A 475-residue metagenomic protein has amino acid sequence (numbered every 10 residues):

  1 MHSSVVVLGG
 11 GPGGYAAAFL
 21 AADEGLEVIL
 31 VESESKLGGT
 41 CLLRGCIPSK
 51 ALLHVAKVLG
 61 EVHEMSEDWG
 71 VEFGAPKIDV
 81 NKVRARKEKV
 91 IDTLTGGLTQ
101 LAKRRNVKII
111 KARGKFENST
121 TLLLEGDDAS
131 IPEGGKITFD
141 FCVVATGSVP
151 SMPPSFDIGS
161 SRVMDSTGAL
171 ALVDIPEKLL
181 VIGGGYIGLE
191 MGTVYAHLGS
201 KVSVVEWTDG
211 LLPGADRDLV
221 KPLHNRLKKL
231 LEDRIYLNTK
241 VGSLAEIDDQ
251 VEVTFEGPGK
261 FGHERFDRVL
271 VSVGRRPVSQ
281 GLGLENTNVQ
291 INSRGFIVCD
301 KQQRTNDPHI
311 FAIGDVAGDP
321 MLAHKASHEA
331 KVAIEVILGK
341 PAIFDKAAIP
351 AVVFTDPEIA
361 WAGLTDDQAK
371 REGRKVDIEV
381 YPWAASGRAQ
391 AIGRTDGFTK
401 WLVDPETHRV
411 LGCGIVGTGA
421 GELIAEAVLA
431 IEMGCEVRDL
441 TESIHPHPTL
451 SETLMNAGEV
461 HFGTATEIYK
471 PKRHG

Functional and structural regions predicted by a protein language model:
H2-S3, F19-I175, T208-L212, D216-K221 (+5 more regions): Glycine-rich flavin
S4, L26-E27, E177-K178, H309 (+1 more regions): Residues that mark the start of a beta-strand
V6-L8, G114, K136-G147, V181-I182 (+2 more regions): Short hydrophobic core segments
L8-G13, A17, A22-E34, T40 (+5 more regions): Flexible, glycine-rich terminal cap/loop adjacent to redox cofactors in electron-transfer oxidoreductases
G9-P12, I182-G185, D315: Glycine-rich Rossmann-fold phosphate-binding loop(s) that bind the pyrophosphate of adenine dinucleotide cofactors
G13-A17, V163, G188-M191, H197 (+3 more regions): Short glycine/serine/threonine-rich phosphate/pyrophosphate-binding segments that cradle anionic phosphate groups
C46, F141, T146-K201, V205 (+4 more regions): Glycine-rich dinucleotide-binding loop and its adjacent helix/turn
G159-P176, E264-L338, E422, A430: FAD-site-proximal beta/loop scaffold in flavoenzymes
